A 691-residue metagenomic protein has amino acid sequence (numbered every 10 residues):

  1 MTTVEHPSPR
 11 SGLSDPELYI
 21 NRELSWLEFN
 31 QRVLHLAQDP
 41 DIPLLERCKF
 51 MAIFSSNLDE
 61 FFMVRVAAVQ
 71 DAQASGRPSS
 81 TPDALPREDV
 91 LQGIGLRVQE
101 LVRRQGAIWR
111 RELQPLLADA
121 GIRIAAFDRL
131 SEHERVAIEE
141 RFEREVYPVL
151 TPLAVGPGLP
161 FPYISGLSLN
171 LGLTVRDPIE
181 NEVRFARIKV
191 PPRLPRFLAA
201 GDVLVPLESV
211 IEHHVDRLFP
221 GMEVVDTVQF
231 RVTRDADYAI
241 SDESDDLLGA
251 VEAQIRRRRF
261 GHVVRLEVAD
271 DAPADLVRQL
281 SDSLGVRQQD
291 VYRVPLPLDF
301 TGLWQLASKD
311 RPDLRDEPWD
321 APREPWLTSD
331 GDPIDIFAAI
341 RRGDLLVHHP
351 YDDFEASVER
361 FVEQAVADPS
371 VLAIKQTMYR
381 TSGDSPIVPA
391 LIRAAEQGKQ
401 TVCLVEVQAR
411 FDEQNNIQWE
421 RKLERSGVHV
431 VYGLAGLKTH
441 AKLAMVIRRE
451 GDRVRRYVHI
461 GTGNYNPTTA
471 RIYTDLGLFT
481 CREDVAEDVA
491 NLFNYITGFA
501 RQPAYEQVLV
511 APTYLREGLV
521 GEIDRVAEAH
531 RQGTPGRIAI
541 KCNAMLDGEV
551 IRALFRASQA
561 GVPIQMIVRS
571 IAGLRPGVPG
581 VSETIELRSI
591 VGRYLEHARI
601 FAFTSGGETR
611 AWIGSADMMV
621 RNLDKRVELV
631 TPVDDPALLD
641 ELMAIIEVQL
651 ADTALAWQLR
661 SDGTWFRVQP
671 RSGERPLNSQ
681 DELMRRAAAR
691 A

Functional and structural regions predicted by a protein language model:
M1-I538, R556-A560, A572-A691: N-terminal localization/anchoring segments of enzymes in phospholipid and broader phosphate metabolism
G548: Active-site glycine- and acidic-residue-rich loops that bind and position anionic ligands or nucleotide-like cofactors
P563-I567: Hydrophobic alpha/beta core scaffold segments
